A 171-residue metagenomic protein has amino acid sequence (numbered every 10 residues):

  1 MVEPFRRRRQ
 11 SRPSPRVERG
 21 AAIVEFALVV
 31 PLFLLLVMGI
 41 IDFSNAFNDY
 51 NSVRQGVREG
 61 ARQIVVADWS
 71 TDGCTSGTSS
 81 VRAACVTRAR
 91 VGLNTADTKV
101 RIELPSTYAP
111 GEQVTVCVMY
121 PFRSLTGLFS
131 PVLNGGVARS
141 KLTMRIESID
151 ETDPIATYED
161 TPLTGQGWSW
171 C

Functional and structural regions predicted by a protein language model:
V2-C85: Alpha-helical assembly-interface signal, strongest on the long, hydrophobic N-terminal helix that forms
V2-R7, R58-C171: Short, conserved structural patches
